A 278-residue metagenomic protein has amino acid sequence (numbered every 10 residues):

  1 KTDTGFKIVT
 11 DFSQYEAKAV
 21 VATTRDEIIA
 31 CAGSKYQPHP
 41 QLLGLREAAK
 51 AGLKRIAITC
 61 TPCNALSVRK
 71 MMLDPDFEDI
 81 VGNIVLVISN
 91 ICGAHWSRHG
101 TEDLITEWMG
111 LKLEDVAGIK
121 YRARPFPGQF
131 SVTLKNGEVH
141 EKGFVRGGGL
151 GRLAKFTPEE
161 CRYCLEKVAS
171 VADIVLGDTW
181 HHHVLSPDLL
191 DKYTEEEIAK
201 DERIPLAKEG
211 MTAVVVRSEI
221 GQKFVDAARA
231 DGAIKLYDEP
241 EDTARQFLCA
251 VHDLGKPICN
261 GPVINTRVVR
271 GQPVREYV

Functional and structural regions predicted by a protein language model:
K1-V278: Iron-sulfur-associated redox domains of electron-transfer enzymes in respiratory and anaerobic energy metabolism
